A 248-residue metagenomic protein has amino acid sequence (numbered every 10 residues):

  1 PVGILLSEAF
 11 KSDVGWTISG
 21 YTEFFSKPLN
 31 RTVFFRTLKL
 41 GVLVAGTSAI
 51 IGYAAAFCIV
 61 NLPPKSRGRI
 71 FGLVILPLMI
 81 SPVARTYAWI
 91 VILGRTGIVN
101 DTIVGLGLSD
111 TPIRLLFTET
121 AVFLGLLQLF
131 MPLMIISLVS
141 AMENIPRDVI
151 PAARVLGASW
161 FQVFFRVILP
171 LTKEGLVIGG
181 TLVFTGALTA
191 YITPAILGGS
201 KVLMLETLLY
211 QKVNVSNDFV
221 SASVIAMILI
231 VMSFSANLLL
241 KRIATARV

Functional and structural regions predicted by a protein language model:
P1-V14, P28-E143, V167-Y191, I196-G198 (+2 more regions): Membrane-water interface segments at the C-terminal ends of transmembrane alpha-helices in multi-pass inner-membrane
V14-S26, S200-K212: Short hydrophobic, aromatic-rich alpha-helical segments embedded in or entering the lipid bilayer of multi-pass
I145-V149: Short glycine/proline-centered loop/turn elements that form peptide/ligand docking sites
A153: The alpha-helix within a helix-turn-helix
L156-G157, P170: Glycine/proline-centered hinge or cleavage motifs at structural transition points of membrane proteins
S159-Q162, S200-V202: Gly/Pro- and small hydrophobic-enriched strand-loop and loop-to-helix capping segments that sit at the rims
A244-V248: A cross-kingdom feature marking charged/low-complexity
